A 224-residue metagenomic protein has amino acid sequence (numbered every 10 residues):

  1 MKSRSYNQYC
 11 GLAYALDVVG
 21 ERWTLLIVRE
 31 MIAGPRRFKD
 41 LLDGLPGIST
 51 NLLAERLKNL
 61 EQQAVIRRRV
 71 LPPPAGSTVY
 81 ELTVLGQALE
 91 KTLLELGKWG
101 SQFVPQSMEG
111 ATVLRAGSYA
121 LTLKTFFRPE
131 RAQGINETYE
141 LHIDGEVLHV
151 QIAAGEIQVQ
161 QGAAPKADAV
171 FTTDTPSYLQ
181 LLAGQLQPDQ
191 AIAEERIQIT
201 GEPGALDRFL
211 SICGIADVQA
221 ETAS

Functional and structural regions predicted by a protein language model:
C10-S49: N-terminal helix-turn-helix DNA-binding core of bacterial DNA-binding proteins
G20, P72-E95: Basic, amphipathic "hinge/linker" alpha-helix immediately C-terminal to the N-terminal HTH DNA-binding motif
R56: Residues within the DNA-recognition helix of helix-turn-helix
N59: Alpha-helical DNA-recognition elements
V65-I66: Short hydrophobic beta-strand motif reused across regulatory alpha/beta modules
L85-H149, P203-S224: Acidic, aliphatic-rich amphipathic alpha-helical segments
A164-S224: C-terminal interaction segments
